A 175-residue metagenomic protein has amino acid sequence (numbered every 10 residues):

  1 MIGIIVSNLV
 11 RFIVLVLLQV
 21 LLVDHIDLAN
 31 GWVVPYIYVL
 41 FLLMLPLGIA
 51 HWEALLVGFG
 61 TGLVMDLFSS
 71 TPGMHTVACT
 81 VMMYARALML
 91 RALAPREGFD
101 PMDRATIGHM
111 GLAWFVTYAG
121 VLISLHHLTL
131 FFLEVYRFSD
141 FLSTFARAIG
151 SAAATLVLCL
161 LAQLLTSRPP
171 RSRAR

Functional and structural regions predicted by a protein language model:
M1-R175: Terminal, non-globular segments
